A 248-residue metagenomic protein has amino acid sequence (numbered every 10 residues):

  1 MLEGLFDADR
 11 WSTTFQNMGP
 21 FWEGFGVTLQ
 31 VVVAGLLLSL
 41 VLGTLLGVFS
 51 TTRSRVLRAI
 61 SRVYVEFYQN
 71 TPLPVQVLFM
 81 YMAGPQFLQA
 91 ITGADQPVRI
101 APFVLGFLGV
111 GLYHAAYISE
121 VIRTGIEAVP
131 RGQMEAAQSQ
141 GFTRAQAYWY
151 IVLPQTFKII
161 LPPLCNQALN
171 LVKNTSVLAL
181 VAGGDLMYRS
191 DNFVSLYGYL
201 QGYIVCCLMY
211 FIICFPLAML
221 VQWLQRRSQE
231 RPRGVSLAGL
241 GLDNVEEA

Functional and structural regions predicted by a protein language model:
M1-A248: Transmembrane alpha-helices and adjacent helix-loop boundaries
